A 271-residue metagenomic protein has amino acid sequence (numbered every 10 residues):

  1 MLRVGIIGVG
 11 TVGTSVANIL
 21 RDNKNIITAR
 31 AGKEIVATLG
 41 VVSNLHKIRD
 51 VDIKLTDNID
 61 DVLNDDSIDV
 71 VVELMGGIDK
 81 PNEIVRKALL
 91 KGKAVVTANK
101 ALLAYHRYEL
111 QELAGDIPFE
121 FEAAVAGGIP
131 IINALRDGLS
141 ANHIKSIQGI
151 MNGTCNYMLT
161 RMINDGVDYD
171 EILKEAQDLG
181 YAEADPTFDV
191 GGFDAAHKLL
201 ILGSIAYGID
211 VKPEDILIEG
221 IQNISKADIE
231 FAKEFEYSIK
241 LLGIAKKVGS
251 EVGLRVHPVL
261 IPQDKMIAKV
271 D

Functional and structural regions predicted by a protein language model:
M1-V4: Extreme N-terminal starter segment of soluble prokaryotic enzymes
V9: Glycine-rich Rossmann-fold phosphate-binding loop(s) that bind the pyrophosphate of adenine dinucleotide cofactors
G13-T14: N-terminal Rossmann-fold NAD(P) dinucleotide-binding loop
D22-R49: NAD(P)-binding Rossmann-fold cofactor-contacting core
L55-A98: Rossmann-fold NAD(P) dinucleotide-binding segment
I68, G115-D194, I201: Rossmann-like NAD(P)H-binding beta-loop-alpha module
P81-K91, A98-R136: Rossmann-fold NAD(P)-binding glycine/threonine-rich loop
L173-D271: Substrate-binding/catalytic subdomain of NAD(P)-dependent oxidoreductase enzymes
